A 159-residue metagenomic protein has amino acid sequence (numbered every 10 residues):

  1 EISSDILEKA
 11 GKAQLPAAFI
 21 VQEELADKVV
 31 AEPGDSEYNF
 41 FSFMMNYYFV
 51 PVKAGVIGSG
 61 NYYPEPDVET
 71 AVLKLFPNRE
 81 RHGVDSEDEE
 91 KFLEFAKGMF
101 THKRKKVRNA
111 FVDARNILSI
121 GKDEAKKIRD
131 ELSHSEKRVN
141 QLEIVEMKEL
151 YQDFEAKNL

Functional and structural regions predicted by a protein language model:
E1-V139, K148-Y151, E155-L159: Class I S-adenosyl-L-methionine
